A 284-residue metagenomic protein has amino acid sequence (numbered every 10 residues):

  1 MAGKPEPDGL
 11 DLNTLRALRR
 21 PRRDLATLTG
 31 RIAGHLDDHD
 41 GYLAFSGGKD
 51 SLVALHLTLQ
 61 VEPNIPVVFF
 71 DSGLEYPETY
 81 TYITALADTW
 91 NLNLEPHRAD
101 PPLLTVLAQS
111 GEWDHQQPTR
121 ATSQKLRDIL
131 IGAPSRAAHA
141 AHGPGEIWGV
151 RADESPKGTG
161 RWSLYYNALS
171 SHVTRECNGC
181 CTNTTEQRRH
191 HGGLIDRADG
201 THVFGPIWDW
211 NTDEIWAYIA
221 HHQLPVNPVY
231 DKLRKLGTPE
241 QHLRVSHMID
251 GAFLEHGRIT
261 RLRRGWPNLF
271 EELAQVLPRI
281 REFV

Functional and structural regions predicted by a protein language model:
M1-V284: Nucleotide-activated chemistry modules centered on ATP-dependent adenylation/adenylyltransferase
